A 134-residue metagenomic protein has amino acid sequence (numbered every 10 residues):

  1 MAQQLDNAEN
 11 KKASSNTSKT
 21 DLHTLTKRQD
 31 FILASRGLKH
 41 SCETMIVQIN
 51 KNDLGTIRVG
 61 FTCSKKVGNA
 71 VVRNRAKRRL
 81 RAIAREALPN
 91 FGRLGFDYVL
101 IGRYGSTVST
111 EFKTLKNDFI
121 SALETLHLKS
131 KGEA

Functional and structural regions predicted by a protein language model:
M1-A134: Positively charged, solvent-exposed patches that mediate nucleic-acid binding
